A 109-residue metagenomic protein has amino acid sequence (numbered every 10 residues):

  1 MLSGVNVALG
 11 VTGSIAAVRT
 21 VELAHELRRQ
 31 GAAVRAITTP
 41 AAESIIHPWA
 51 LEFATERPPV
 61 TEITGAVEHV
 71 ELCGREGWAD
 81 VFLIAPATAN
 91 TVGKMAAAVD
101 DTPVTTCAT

Functional and structural regions predicted by a protein language model:
M1-T109: A cross-family phosphate/adenosyl-ligand binding-site feature
